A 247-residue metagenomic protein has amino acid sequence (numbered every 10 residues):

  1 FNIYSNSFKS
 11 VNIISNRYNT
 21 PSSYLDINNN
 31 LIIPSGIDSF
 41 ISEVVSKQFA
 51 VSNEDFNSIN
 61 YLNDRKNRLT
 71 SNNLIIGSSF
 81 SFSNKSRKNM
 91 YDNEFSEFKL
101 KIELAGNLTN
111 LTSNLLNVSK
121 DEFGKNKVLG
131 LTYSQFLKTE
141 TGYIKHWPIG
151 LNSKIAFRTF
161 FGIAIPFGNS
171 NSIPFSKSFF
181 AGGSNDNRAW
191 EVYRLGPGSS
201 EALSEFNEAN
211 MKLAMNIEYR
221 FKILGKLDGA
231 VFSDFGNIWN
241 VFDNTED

Functional and structural regions predicted by a protein language model:
N2-F221, K226, V231-F235, W239-F242 (+1 more regions): C-terminal outer-membrane beta-barrel translocator/porin domains of Gram-negative envelope proteins and their
